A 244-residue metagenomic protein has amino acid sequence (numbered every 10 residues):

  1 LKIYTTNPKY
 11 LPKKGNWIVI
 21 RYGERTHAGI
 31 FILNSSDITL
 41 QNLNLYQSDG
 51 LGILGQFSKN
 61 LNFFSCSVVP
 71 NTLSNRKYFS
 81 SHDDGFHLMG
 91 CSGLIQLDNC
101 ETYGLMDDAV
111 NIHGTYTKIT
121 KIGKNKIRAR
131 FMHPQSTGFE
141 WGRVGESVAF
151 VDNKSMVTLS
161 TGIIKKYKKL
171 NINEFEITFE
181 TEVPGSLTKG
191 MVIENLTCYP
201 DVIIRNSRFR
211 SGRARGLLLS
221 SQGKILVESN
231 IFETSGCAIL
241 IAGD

Functional and structural regions predicted by a protein language model:
L1, G23-S36, G50-S58, F86-G90 (+2 more regions): Extracellular beta-strand-rich solenoid/capping regions of secreted or surface-exposed proteins that bind or remodel
L1-T26, T161, K168-V202, R210: Small/polar beta-strand repeat architecture
H27-G29, D49-L54, N71-D84, M106-I112 (+4 more regions): Short glycine/acidic-rich loop motifs that flank beta-strands on beta-rich extracellular proteins
Q56, N60-Y103: Extended hydrophobic/aromatic segments used for targeting, binding, or gating
I127-T137: Short alpha-helix capping/helix-loop boundary micro-motifs
T137-I172: Ser/Thr/Gly-rich low-complexity blocks that favor extended beta-strand/coil architectures
